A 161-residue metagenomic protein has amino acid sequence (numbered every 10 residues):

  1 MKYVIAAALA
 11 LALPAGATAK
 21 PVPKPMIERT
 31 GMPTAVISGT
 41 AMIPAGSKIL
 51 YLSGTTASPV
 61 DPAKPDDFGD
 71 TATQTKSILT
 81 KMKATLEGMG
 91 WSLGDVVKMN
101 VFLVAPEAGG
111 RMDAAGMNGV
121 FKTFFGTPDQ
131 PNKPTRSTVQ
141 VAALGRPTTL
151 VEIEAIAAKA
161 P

Functional and structural regions predicted by a protein language model:
Y3-T80, A84-V97, L103-P161: N-terminal presequence-like segments and the immediate start of the first folded domain
